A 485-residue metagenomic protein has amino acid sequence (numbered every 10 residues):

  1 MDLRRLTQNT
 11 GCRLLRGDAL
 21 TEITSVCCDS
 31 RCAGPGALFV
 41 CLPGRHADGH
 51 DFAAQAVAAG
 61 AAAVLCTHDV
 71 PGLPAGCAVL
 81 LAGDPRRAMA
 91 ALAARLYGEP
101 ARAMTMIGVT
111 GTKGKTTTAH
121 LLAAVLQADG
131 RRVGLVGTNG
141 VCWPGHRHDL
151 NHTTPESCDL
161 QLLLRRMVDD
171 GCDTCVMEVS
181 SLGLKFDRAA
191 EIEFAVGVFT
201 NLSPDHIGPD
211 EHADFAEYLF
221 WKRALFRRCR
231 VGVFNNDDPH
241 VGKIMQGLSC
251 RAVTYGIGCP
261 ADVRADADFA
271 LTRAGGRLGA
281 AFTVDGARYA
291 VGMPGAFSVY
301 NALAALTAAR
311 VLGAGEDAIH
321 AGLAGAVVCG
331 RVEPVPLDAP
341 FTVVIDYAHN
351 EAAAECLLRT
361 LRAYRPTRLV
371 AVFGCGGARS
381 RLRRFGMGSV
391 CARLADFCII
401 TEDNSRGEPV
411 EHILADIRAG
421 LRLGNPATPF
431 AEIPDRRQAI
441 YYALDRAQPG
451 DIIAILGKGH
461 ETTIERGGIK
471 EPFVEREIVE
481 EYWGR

Functional and structural regions predicted by a protein language model:
M1-A91, R95, R227, P239 (+4 more regions): N-terminal leader/targeting and accessory segments in enzymes
R5, N9, V64, H68-G76 (+2 more regions): C-terminal helical cap/extension that packs against the catalytic core of soluble nucleotide-cofactor enzymes
L6, A37, A56, L92 (+13 more regions): Residue-level signal for inorganic ion chemistry
T10, M89-N236, H240-L248, D285 (+1 more regions): Phosphate-binding loop of NTP-binding sites
C32, G275-R277, F282-F397, A419: Nucleotide phosphate-binding/pyrophosphate-handling subdomain across enzymes that bind or process nucleotide phosphates
V64-G72, G137-G140, N236-H240, I257-G258 (+1 more regions): Short, polar loop motifs at secondary-structure junctions
V64-H68, S249-G275, V291-A296, H320-A324 (+2 more regions): Beta-strand->loop->alpha-helix junctions that form or flank phosphate-binding loops in nucleotide-handling enzymes
I207, E471-R485: Short, flexible loop segments at boundaries between secondary-structure elements
